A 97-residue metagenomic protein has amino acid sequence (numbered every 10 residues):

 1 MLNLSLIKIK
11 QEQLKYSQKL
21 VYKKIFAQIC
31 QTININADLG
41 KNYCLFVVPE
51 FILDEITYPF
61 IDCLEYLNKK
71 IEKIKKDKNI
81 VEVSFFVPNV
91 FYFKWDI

Functional and structural regions predicted by a protein language model:
M1-T57: An N-terminal amphipathic alpha-helical segment
I61-I97: Short, compact, well-ordered microdomains
